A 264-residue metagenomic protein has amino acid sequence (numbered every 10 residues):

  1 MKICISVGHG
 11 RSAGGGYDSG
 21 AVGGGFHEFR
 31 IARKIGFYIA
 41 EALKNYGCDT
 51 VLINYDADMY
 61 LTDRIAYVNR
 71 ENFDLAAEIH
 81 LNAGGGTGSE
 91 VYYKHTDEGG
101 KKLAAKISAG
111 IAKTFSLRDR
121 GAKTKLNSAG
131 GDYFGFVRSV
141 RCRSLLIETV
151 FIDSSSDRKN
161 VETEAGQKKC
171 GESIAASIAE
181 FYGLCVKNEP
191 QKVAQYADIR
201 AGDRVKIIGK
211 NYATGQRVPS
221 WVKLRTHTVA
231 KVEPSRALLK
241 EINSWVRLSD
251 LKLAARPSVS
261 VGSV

Functional and structural regions predicted by a protein language model:
M1-G25: Short glycine-rich His-centered loop
K2, F26-K192: Active-site-proximal helix/loop segments of hydrolytic enzymes
V7, Y93, T149, G209 (+1 more regions): Pocket-edge structural micro-motifs
R11-S12, I152-D157, Y212-A213: A short, flexible beta-alpha/helix-coil linker loop
V186-R200, L253-V261: Intrinsic-disorder/low-complexity linker and hinge segments
P190-K231: Beta-loop motif signature
P234-K240: Short aromatic-glycine-enriched beta-strand elements
I242-V264: Intrinsically disordered, low-complexity, charged/polar segments
